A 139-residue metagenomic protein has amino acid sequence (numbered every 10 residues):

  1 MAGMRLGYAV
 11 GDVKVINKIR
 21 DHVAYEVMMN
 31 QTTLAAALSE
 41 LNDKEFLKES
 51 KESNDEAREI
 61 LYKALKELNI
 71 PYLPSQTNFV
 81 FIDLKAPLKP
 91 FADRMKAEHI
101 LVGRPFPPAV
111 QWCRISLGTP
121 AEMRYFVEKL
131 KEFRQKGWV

Functional and structural regions predicted by a protein language model:
M1-L65, I70-L73: PLP-dependent aminotransferase class I/II
G3, Q76-T77, P108-Q111: Short acidic/glycine-enriched loop/turn segments that link adjacent beta-strands
Y8-V10, F91, A121-E122: Short, hinge-like loop/turn segments at secondary-structure boundaries
D12, N42, K85, G118-P120: Residue-level recognition of strand-loop junctions within catalytic nucleotide-signaling folds
N54-D55, E59-E98, L117: Conserved PLP-binding catalytic core of the aspartate aminotransferase-like
R94-E98, F106-V139: PLP-dependent enzyme catalytic core of the Aspartate aminotransferase-like
V102: Major-groove DNA-recognition helix of helix-turn-helix-type DNA-binding domains
